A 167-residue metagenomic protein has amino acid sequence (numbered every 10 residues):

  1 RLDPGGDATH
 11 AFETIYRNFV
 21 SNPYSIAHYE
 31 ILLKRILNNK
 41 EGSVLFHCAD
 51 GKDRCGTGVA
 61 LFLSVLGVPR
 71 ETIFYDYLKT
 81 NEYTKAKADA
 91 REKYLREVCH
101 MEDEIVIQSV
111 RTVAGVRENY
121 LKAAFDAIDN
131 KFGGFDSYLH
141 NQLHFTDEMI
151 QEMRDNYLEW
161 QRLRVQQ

Functional and structural regions predicted by a protein language model:
R1-L45, G58-Q167: Cys-dependent protein tyrosine phosphatase-like superfamily
D50, R54-C55: Ser/Thr-glycine-rich phosphate-binding loops at phosphate-binding pockets of nucleotides, nucleotide cofactors
